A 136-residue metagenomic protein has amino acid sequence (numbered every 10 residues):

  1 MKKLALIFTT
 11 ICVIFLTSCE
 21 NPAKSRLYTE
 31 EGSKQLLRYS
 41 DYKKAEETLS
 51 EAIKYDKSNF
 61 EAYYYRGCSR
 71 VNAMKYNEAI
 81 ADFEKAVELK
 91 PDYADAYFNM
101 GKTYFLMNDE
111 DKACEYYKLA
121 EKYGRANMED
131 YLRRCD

Functional and structural regions predicted by a protein language model:
K24-R26, F60-E61, A94-D95, N127-E129: Helix-start (N-cap) detector for alpha-helical repeat units in TPR-like alpha-solenoids, especially tetratricopeptide
L36-L37, Y64, V71, F105: Position-specific recognition of the canonical hydrophobic site in helix A of tetratricopeptide repeat
S50-K54, E84-E88, L119-K122: Conserved structural position within tetratricopeptide repeats
Y65, N99, Y131-R133: Canonical tetratricopeptide repeat
